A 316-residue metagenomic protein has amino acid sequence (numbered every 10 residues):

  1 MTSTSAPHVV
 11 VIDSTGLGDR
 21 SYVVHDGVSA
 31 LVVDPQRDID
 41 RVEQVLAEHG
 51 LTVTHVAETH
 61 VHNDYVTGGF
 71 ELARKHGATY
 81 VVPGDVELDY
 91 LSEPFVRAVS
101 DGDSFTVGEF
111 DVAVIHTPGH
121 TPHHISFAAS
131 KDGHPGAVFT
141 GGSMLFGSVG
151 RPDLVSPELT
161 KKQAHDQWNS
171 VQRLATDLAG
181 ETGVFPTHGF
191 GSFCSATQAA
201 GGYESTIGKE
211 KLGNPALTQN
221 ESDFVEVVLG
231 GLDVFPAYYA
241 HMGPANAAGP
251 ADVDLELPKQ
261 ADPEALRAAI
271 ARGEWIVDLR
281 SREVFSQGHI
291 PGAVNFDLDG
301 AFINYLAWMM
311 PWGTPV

Functional and structural regions predicted by a protein language model:
T2-T52, F127-G141, G147: Conserved beta-strand hairpin/beta-sheet module of binuclear metal-dependent hydrolase folds, prominently
T4-A6, I12, Y22-H25, S104-G133 (+1 more regions): Core dinuclear metal-dependent hydrolase active-site scaffold
V24, D34, H60, L72 (+6 more regions): Divalent metal-coordination and catalytic microenvironments
V32-D34, T52-H62, V81-G84, H116-G119 (+3 more regions): Active-site neighborhood of phospho(di)ester-bond hydrolases with catalytic His/Asp-centered motifs
I39-D40, V61-V66, E87-D89, P122-H123 (+2 more regions): Active-site environment of divalent metal-dependent phosphoester hydrolases
I39-V81: Active-site metal-binding motif and surrounding structural segment of the metallo-beta-lactamase
G136-A137, H165-D254: Divalent-metal (often Zn2+) His-rich catalytic cores of metallo-beta-lactamase-fold enzymes
A251-P315: Positively charged, proline/Ser/Thr-rich regional signature most characteristic of the Rhodanese/CDC25-like
